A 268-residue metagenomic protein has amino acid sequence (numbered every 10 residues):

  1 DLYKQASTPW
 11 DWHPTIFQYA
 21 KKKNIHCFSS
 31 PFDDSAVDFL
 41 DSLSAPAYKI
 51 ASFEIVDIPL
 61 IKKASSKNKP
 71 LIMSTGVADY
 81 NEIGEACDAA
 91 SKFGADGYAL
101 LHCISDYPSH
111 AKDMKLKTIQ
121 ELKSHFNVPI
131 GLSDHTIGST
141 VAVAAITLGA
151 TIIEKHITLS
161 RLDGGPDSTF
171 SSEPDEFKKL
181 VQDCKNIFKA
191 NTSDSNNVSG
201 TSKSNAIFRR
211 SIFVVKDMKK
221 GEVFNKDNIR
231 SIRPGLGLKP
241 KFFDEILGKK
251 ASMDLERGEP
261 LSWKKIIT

Functional and structural regions predicted by a protein language model:
D1-T268: Catalytic cores and adjacent flexible loops of soluble metabolic enzymes that perform enolate/carbanion chemistry on
